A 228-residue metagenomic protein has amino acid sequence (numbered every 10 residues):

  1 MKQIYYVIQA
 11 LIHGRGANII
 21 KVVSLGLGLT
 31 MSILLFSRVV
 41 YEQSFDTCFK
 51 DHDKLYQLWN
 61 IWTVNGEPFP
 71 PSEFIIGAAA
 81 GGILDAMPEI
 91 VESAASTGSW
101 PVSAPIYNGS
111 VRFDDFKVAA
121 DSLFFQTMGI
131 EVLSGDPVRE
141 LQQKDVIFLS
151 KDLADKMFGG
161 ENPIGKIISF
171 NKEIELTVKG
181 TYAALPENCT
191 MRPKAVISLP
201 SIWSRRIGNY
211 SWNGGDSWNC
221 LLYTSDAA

Functional and structural regions predicted by a protein language model:
Q3, N18, F74-A79, A120: Conserved alpha-helical elements of sugar-nucleotide-dependent glycosyltransferases
Q3-I12: A short amphipathic helical element positioned immediately N-terminal to and/or at the very start of a transmembrane
H13-Q43: Short, strongly hydrophobic transmembrane alpha-helices
L35-S103, N213-L221: Membrane-proximal extracellular/periplasmic loop immediately following the first transmembrane helix
N60-S72, A95-L123, L133-V146, N171 (+1 more regions): Short acidic/polar micro-motifs at solvent-exposed secondary-structure junctions
I90, V111, K172-L176: Short acidic/polar mixed-charge low-complexity motifs
D121-D136, D145-S225: Mid-to-C-terminal secondary-structure elements that act as membrane-proximal/extracytoplasmic interface segments
